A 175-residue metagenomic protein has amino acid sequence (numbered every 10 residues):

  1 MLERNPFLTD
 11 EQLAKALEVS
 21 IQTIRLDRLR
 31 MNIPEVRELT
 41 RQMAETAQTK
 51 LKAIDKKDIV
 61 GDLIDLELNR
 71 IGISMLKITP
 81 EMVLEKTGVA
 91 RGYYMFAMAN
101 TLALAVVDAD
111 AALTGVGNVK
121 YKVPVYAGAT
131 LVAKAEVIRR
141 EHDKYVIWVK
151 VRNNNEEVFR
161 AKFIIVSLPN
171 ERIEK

Functional and structural regions predicted by a protein language model:
M1-F7: Short, amphipathic alpha-helical "recognition" segments used to contact nucleic acids or chromatin
T9-L17: Short alpha-helical "recognition helix" segments of helix-turn-helix
A16-E38, I138-K175: HotDog/MaoC-like acyl-thioester-processing domains
P34-A53: Short Lys/Arg-enriched helix C-cap and helix-to-coil transition segments that create basic nucleic-acid-contact patches
A53-A90: Catalytic strand-loop segment that frames the active site of acyl-thioester-processing enzymes
K86-G92, F96, N100-L104, T114: Non-DNA-binding regulatory cores of transcription-related proteins, predominantly C-terminal effector-binding
T101-L131: Hydrophobic beta-strand-centered segment that forms part of the acyl-chain substrate-binding groove
P124-V132, V137-V146: Beta-rich strand-turn-strand
